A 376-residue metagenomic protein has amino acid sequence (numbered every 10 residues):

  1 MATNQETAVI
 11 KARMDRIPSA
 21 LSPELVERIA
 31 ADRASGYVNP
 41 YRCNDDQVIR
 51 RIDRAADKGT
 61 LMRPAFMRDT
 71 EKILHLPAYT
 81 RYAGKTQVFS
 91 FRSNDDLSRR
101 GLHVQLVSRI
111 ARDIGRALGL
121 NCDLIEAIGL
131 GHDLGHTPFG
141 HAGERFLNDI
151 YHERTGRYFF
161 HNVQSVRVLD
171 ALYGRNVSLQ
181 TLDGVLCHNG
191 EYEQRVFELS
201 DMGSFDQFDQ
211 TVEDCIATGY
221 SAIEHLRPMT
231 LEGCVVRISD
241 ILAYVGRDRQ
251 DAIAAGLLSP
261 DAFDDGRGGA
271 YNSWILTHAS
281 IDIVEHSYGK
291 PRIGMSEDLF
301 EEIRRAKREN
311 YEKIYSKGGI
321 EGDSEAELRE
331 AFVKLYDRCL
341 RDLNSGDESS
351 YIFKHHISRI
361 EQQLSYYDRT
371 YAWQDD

Functional and structural regions predicted by a protein language model:
M1-G101, L106-I114, N121-C122, G143 (+3 more regions): Histidine-centered, transition-metal-coordinating active-site segments
A127-I128: Active-site alpha-helix of zinc metalloproteases
G131-F139, A243: Short active-site segment of divalent metal-dependent hydrolases/proteases that encodes the spacing between
G140-E153: A glycine- and small-aliphatic-rich helix-loop capping segment at beta-alpha/alpha-beta transitions that lines
